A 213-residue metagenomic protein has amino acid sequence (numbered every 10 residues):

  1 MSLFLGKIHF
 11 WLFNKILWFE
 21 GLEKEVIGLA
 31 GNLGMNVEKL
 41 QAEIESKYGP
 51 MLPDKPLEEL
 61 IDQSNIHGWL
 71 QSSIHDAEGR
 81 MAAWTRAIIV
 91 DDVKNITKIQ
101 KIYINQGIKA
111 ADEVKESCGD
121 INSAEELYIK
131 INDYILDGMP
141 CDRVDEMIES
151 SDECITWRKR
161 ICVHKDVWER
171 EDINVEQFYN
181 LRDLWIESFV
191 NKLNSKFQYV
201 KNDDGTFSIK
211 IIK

Functional and structural regions predicted by a protein language model:
M1-D152, E169-R170: N-terminal accessory segment detector
F4, F10-F13, F19, F178 (+3 more regions): Phenylalanine-focused residue identity feature
E146, I155, F207: A broad, low-specificity signal marking well-ordered, structured residues that form hydrophobic/aromatic
S151-N202: Short, hydrophobic/π-rich interface segment
D203-K213: Beta-rich nucleic-acid/ligand-interaction surfaces
